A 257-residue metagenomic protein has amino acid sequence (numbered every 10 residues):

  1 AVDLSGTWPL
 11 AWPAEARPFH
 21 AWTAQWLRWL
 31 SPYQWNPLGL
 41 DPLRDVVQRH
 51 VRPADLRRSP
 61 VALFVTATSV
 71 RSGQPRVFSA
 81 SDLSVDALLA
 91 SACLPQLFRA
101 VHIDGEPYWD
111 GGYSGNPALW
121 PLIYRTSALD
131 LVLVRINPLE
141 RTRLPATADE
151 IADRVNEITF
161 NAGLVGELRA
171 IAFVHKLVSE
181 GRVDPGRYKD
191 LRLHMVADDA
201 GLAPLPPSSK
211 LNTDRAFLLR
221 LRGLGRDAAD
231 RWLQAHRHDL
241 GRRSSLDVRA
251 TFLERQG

Functional and structural regions predicted by a protein language model:
A1-G257: Patatin-like phospholipase
